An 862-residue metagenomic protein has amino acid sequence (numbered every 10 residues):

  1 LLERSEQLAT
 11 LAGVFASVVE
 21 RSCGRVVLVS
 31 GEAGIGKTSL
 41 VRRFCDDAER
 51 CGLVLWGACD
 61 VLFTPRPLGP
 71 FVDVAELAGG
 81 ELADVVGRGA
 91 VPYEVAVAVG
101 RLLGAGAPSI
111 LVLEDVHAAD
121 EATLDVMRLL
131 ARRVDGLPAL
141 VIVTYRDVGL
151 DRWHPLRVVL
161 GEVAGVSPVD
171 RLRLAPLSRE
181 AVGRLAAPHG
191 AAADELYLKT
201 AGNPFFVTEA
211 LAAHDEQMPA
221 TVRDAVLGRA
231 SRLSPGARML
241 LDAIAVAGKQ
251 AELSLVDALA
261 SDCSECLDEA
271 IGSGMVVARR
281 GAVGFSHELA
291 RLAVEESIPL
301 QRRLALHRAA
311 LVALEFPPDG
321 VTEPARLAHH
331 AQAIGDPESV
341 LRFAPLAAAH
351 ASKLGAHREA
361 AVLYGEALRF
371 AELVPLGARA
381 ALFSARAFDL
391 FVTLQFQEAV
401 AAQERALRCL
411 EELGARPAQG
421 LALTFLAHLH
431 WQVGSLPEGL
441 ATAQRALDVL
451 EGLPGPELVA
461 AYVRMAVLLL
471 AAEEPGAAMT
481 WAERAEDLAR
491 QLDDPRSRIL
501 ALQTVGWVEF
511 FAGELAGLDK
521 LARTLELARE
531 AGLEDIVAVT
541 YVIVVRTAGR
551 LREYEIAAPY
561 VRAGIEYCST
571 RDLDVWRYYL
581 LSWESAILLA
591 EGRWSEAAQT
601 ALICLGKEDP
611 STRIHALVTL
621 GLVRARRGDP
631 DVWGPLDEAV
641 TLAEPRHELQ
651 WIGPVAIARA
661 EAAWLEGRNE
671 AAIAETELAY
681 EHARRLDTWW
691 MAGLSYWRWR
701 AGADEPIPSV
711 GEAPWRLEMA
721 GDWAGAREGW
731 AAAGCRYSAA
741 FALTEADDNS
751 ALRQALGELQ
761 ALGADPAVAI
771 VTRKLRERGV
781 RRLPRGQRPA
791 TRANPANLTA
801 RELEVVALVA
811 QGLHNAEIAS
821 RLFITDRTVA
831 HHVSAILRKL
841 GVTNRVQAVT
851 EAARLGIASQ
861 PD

Functional and structural regions predicted by a protein language model:
L1-V14, V95, R801: N-terminal pre-P-loop "Q-motif" helix
S30, I35, R43, D73 (+5 more regions): Short secondary-structure boundary elements
G34, Y145, A293, H329 (+13 more regions): Tandem amphipathic alpha-helical repeat scaffolds
I35, S39-S109, A118, V148-G149: Conserved phosphate-binding/catalytic loops and adjacent sensor/switch elements of nucleotide-binding enzymes, spanning
V126-R173: Sensor-1/coupling segment of RecA-like P-loop NTPase cores
G272, V312-E315, A348-A349, G365-R369 (+10 more regions): Amphipathic alpha-helical segments of tetratricopeptide repeats
G734, R773-R776, R785-T843, Q847-D862: Helix-turn-helix DNA-binding segment
